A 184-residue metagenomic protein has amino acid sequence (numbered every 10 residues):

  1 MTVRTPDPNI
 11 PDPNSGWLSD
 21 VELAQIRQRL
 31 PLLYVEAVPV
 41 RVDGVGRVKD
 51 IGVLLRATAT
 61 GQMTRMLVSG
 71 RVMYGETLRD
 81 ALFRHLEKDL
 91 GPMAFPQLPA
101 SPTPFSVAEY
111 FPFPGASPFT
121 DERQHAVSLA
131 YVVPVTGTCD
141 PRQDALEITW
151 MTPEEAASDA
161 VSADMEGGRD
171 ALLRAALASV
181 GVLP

Functional and structural regions predicted by a protein language model:
T2-G44, T120-D121: Acidic, metal-coordinating catalytic segment for phosphate/diphosphate chemistry, firing primarily on the Nudix
L30-Y34, G46, Q62, M66-L67 (+2 more regions): Short connector loops at helix/strand junctions that flank enzyme active sites, especially segments positioning acidic
A37, L82, Y131-V133: A structural signal for short, well-ordered beta-strand segments
V38, V42, V48, E87 (+1 more regions): A structural signal for the main folded, soluble domain(s) of proteins
P39-R41, L55, V135: Residue-level signal for short segments within beta-strands and strand-turn junctions of well-structured beta-sheet
G46-F95: Conserved Nudix-box catalytic region and its N-terminal flanking loop in Nudix hydrolases and closely related
T60-R65, Q124, S128-P184: Nudix hydrolase/Nudix homology domain
G91-C139: Active-site segment of metal-dependent pyrophosphate-handling enzymes, primarily the Nudix hydrolase catalytic core
